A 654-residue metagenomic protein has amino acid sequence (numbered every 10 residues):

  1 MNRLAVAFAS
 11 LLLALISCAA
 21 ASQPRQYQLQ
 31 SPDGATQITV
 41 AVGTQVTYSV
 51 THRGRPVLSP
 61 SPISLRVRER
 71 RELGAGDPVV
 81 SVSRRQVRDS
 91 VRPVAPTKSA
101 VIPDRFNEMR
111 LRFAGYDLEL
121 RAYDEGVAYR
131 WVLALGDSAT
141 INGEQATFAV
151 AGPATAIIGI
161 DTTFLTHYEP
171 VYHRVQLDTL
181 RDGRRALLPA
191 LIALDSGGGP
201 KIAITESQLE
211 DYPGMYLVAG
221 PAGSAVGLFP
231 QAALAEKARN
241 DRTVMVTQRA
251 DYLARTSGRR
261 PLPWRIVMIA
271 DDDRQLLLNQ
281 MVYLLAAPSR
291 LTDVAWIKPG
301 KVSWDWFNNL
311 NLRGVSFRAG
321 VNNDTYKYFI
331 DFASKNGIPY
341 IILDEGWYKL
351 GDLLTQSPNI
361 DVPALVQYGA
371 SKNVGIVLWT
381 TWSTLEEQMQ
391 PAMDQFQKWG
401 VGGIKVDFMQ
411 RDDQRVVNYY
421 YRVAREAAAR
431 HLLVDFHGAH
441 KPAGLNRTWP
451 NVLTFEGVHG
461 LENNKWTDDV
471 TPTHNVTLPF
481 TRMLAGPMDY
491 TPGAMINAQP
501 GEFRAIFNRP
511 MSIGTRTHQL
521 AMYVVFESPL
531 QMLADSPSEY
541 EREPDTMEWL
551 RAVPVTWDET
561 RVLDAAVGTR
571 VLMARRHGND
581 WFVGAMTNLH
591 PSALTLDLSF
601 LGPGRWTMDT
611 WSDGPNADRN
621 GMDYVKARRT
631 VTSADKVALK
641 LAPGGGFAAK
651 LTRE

Functional and structural regions predicted by a protein language model:
A7-S17: Bacterial N-terminal signal peptides
L15-R25: Bacterial Sec-dependent signal peptides at the C-terminal "C-region" and cleavage site
P24-L284, S289: N-terminal accessory beta-strand-rich subdomains and adjacent acidic, glycine-rich linkers that precede catalytic cores
S257-P339: An acidic-aromatic substrate-binding cleft motif
D344-T515: Aromatic- and carboxylate-enriched substrate-binding clefts and catalytic-loop regions of carbohydrate-active enzymes
D535-F582, D618-M622: Glycan-recognition and catalytic regions of carbohydrate-active enzymes
A566-W606, F647-A648: Carbohydrate-binding surface patches
R628-E654: C-terminal beta-strand-rich structural cap/linker in extracellular carbohydrate-active enzymes
